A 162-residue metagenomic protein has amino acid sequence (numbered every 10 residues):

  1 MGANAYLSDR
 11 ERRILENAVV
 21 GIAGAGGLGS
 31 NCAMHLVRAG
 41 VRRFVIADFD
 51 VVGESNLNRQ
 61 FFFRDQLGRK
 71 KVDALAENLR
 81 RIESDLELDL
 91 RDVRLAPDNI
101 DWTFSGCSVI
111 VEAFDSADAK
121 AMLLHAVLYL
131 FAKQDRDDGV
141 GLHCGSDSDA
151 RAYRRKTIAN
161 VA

Functional and structural regions predicted by a protein language model:
M1-G21: N-terminal charged helix/coil linker that caps or initiates catalytic domains
I22-A25, I46: Hydrophobic Val/Ile/Leu positions in short beta-strands of Rossmann-like dinucleotide-binding domains
L28-G29: Hydrophobic/small residue at the entry helix of a nucleotide-binding pocket
C32-A33, L75: Hydrophobic residues within alpha-helices that form the first helical element adjacent to the glycine-rich loop
L36: Aromatic pocket-lining residues of Rossmann-like dinucleotide-binding sites
R43-I82: Glycine-rich phosphate-binding loop and adjoining beta1-alpha1-beta2 segment of Rossmann-like nucleotide-binding folds
V72-C107, F114-A117: A structured beta-alpha segment of the ubiquitous adenosine-cofactor-binding alpha/beta core
S108-A162: E1/E1-like adenylate-forming module used to activate ubiquitin-like modifiers and sulfur-carrier proteins
